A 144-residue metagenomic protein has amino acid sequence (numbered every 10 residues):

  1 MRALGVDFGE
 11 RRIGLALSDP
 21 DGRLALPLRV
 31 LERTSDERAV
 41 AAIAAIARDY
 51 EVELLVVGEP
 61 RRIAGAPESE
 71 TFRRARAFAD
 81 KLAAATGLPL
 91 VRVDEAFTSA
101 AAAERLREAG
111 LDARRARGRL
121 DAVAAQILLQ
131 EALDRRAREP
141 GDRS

Functional and structural regions predicted by a protein language model:
M1-L4, E10-S144: Phosphate- and other anionic-substrate recognition elements at nucleic-acid/protein interfaces
